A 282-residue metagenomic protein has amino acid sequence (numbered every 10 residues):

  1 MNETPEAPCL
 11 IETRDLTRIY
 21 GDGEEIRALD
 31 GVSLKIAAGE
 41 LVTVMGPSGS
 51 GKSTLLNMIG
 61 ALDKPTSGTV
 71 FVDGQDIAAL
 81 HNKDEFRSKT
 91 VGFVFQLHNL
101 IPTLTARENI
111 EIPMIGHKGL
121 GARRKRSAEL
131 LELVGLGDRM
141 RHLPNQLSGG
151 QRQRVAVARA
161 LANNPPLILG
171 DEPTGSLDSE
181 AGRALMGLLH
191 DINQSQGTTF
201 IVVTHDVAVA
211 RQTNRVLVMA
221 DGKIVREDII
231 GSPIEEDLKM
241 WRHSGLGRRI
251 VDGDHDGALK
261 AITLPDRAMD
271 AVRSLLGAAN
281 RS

Functional and structural regions predicted by a protein language model:
N2-P5: Pre-NBD coupling/linker segments of ABC/ABC-like ATPases
C9-Q212, V218-M219: ABC family nucleotide-binding domain
K223-I250: Conserved beta-strand-loop-alpha-helix hinge in the C-terminal portion of ABC ATPase nucleotide-binding domains
G257-S282: Non-catalytic connector elements of ABC transporters
